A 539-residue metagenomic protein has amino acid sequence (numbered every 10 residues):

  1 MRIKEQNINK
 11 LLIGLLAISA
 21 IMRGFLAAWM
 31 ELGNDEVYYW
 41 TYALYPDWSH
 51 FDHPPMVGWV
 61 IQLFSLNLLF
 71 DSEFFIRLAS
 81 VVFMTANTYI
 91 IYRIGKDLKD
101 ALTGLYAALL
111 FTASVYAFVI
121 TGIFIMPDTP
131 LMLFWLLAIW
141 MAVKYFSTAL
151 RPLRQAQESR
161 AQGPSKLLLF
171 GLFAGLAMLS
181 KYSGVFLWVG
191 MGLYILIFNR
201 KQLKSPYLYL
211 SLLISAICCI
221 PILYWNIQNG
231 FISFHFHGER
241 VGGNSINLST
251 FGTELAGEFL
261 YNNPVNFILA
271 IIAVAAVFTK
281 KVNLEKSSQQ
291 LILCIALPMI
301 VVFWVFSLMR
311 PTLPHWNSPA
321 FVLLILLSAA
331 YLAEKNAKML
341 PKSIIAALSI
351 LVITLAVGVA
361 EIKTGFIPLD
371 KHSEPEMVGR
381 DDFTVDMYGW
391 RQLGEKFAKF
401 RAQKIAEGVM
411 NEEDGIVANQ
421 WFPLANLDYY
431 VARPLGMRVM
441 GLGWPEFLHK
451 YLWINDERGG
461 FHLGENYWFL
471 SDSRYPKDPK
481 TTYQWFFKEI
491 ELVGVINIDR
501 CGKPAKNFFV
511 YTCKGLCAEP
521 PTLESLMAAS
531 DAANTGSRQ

Functional and structural regions predicted by a protein language model:
I13, L78-L98, L137, M141: Transmembrane-helix motifs of polytopic, lipid-linked glycan transferases
L16, A107-A113, A174, M178: Short helix- or helix-capping micro-motifs that position conserved polar/aromatic residues at function-defining sites
L44, P130-L150, L169-F173, L324-L327: Specific aromatic-rich, kink-prone transmembrane helix
K96-L102, A138-L167: Membrane-interface transmembrane helices that cradle and orient dolichyl/undecaprenyl
G122-P130: Short acidic/glycine- and proline-prone juxtamembrane loop motifs at membrane-interface regions of multi-pass membrane
L176, L187-R310: Transmembrane-lumen/periplasm boundary regions of multi-pass, lipid-linked membrane glycan transferases
E334-D370: Signature aromatic-anchored transmembrane alpha helix within multi-pass, membrane-resident enzymes that catalyze glycan
Q392, R401, I405, R438-Q539: Aromatic/acidic, Gly/Pro-rich catalytic loop(s) in extracytoplasmic/lumenal soluble domains of multi-pass membrane
